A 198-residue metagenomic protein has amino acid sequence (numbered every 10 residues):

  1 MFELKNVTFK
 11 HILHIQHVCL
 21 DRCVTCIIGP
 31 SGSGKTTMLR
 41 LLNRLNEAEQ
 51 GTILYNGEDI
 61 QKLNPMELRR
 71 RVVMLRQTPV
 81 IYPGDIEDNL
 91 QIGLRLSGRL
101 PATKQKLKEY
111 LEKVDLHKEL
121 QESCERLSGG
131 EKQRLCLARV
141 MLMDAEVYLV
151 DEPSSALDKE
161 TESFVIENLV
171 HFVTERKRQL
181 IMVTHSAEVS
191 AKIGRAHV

Functional and structural regions predicted by a protein language model:
N43: Helix-to-loop junction immediately C-terminal to a conserved catalytic motif
G51-D59, L68: Conserved ABC transporter NBD signature motif
T78-D88: Conserved catalytic motifs of ABC-family nucleotide-binding domains
A102-L120: Conserved ABC ATPase "signature" region
S123-L127, E131: Conserved ABC ATPase signature
Y148-E152: Catalytic Walker B motif of ABC-type/P-loop ATPase nucleotide-binding domains
K159-T161: Helix N-cap at the start of a conserved alpha-helix in ABC-type nucleotide-binding domains
